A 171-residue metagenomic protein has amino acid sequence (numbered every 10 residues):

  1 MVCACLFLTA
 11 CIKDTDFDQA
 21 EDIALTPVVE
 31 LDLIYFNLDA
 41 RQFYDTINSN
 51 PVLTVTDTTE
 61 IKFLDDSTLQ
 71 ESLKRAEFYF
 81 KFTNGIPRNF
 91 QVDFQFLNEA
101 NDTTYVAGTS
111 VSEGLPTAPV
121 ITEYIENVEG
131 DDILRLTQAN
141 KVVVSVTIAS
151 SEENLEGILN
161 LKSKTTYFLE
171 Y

Functional and structural regions predicted by a protein language model:
M1-C11: Sec-dependent bacterial lipoprotein signal peptides
C11-Y171: Extracellular/secretory-pathway and virion-surface proteins
